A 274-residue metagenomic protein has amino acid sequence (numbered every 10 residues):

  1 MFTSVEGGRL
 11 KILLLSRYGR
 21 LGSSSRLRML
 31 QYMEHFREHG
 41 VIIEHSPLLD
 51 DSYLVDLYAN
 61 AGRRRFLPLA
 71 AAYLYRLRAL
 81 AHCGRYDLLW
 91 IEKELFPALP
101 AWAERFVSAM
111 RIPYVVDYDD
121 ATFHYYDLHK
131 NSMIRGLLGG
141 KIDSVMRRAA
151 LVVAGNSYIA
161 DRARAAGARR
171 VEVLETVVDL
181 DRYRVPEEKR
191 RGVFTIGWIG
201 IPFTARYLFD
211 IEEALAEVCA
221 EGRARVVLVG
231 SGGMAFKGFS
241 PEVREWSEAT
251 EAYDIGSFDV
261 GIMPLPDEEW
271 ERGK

Functional and structural regions predicted by a protein language model:
L14-Y86, G232-M234: N-terminal strand-loop element at the rim of the active site of nucleotide-sugar-dependent glycosyltransferases
R17, L21, R26, L89-I112 (+2 more regions): An aromatic- and histidine-rich active-site surface loop
R20-H35, H39, E44-H45, D179-Y183 (+1 more regions): Conserved catalytic-core segment of nucleotide-activated headgroup transferases in glycan assembly
N60-R63, A168-E172, K237-E248: Active-site regions of enzymes building and remodeling cell-envelope glycoconjugates
L74-R85, L99, A103-D117, T122-F123 (+1 more regions): Membrane-proximal helix-turn-helix segments that form the acceptor-binding/catalytic region of lipid-linked
C83-L89, F258-D259: Short acidic/histidine-rich motifs immediately flanking catalytic phosphotransfer sites in two-component signaling
Y158, V177: Carbohydrate-associated surface elements
R206, A249-K274: Nucleotide-sugar-dependent
